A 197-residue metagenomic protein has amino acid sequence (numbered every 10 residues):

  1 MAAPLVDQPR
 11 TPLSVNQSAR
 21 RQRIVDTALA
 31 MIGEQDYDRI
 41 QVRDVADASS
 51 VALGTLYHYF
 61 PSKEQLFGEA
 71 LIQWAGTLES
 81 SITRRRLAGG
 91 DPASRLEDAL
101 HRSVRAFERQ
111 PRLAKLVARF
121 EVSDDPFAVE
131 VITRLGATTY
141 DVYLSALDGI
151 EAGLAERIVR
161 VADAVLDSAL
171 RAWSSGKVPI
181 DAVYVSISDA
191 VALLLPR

Functional and structural regions predicted by a protein language model:
M1-A19, A30: N-terminal intrinsically disordered/low-complexity leader segments
Q17-A28, V45, L66, A70-W74 (+1 more regions): Generic hydrophobic, amphipathic alpha-helix propensity
R23, M31-Q65: Helix-turn-helix
T27-M31, A106: Short amphipathic alpha-helical elements of helix-turn-helix/winged-helix folds
E69, T83-R109, A162, Y184: Hydrophobic alpha-helical connector segments
G76-E79, D124-V161, D181-A192: Amphipathic alpha-helical packing segments from all-alpha helical-bundle domains
D98, V104-L144, D148-I150, R171-S175: Short secondary-structure transition hinges
R105-R109, A162-D181, A192-R197: Amphipathic C-terminal alpha-helical segment
